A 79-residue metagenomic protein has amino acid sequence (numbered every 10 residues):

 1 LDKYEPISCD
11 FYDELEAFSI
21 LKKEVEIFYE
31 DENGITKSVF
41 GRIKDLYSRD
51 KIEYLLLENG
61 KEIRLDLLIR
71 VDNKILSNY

Functional and structural regions predicted by a protein language model:
D2-Y79: Conserved RNA-binding domains used in RNP assembly and mRNA/RNA metabolism
